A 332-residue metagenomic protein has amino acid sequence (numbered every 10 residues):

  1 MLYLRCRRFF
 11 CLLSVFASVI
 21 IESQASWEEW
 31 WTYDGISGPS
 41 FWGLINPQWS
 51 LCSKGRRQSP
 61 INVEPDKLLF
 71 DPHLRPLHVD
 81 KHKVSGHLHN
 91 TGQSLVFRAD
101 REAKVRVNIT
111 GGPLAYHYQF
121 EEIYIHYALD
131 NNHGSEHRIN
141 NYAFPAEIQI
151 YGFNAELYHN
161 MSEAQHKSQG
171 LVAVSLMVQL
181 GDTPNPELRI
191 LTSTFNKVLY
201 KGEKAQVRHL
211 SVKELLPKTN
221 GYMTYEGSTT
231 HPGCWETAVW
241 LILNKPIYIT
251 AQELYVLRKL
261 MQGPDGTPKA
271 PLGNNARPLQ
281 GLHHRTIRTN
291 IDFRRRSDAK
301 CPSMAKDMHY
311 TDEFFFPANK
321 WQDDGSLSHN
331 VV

Functional and structural regions predicted by a protein language model:
L2-V332: Alpha-carbonic anhydrase
